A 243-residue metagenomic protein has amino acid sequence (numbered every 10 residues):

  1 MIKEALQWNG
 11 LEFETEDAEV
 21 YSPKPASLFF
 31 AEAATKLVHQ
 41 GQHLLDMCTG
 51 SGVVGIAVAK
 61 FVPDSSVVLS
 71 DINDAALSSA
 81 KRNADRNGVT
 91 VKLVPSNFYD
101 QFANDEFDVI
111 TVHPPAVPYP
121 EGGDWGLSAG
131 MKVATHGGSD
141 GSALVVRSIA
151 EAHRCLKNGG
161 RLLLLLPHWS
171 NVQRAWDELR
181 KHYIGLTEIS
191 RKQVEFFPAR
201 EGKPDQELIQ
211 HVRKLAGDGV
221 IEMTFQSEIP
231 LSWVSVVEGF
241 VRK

Functional and structural regions predicted by a protein language model:
M1-F61, S79, Q210-F240: SAM-dependent Rossmann-like transferase core, predominantly class I methyltransferases with a strong bias toward
E19, S142-E201: Conserved Class I SAM-dependent methyltransferase catalytic core
S66-D71: Conserved SAM-binding motif I beta-strand of class I
A75-R86: Short alpha-helix adjacent to the SAM-binding motif of class I
G88-F98: Conserved SAM-binding strand-loop segment of SAM-dependent methyltransferases
Y99-I110: A short acidic, Gly/Pro-enriched loop at the edge of an enzyme's catalytic core that lines a small-molecule cofactor
P114-L144: Mobile active-site "lid"/loop adjacent to the S-adenosyl-L-methionine
N171-D177, I184-E238: Class I S-adenosyl-L-methionine
